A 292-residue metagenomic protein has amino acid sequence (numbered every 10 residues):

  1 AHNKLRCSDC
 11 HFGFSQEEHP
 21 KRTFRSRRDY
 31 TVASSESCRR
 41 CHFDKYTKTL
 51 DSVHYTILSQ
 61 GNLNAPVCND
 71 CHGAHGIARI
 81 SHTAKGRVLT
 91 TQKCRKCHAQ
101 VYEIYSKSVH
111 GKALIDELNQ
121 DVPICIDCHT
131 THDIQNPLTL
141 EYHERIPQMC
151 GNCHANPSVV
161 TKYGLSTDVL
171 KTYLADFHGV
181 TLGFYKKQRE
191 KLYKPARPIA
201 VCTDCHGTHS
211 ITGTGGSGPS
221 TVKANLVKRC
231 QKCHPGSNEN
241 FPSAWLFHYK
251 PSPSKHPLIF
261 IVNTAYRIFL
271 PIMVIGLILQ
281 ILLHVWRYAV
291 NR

Functional and structural regions predicted by a protein language model:
A1-R292: Short sequence/structural segments immediately N-terminal
